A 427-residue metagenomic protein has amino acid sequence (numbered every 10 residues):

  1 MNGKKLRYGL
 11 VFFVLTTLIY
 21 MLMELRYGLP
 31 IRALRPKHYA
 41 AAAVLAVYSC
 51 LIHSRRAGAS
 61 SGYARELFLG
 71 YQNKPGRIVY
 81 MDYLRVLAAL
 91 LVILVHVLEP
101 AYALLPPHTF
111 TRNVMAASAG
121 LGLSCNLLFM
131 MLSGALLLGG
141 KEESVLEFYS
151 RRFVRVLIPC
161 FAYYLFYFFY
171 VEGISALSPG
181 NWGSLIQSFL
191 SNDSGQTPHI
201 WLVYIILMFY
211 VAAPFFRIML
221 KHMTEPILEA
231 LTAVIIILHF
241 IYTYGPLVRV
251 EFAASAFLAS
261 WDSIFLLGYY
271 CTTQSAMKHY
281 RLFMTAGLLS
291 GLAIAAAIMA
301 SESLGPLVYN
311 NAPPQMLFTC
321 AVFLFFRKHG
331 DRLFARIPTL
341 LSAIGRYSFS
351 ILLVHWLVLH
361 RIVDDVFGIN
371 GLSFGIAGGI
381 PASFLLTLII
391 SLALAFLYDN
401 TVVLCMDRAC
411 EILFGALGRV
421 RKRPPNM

Functional and structural regions predicted by a protein language model:
Y8, A88, A119-L128, G139-E172 (+6 more regions): Transmembrane alpha-helical segments and their boundary/interface "anchor" motifs in multi-pass integral membrane
V14-E24, L90-V97, Y164-L165, F169 (+3 more regions): Aromatic-anchored segments of alpha-helical transmembrane domains
I19-I31, A101-P107, E172-L177, I241-V250 (+2 more regions): Juxtamembrane "helix-exit" motif on the non-cytosolic side of transmembrane helices
G28-A43, V114-N126, F189-I205, T243-I264 (+2 more regions): Interfacial loop-to-helix transition and helix-capping segments at the boundaries of transmembrane helices
H38, S61-K74, L258-A259, A276-S350 (+2 more regions): Alpha-helical transmembrane segments and terminal signal-anchor/GPI-anchor hydrophobic tails, characterized by long
A41-S54, V79-G139, L157-Y164: Functionally critical transmembrane alpha-helices in membrane proteins and complexes, commonly lining
G122, F129, L138-G139, Y167-T272: Hydrophobic alpha-helical segments with transmembrane-like composition
G368, N400-M427: Membrane-proximal cytoplasmic C-terminal regulatory module of class A 7TM GPCRs
